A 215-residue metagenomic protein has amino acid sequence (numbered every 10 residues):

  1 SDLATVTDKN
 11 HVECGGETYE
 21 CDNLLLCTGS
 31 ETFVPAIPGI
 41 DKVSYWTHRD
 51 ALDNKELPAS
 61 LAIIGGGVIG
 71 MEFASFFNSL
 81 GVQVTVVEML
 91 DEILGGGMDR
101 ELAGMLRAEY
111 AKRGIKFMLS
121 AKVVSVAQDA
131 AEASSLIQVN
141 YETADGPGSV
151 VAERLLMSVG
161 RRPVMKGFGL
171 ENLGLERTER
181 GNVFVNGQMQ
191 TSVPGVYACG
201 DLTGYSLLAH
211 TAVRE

Functional and structural regions predicted by a protein language model:
S1, T5-T7, H11-V12, G81-G187: A Rossmann-like FAD-binding core segment of flavoenzymes
T7-S44, A59-S60: Glycine/serine-rich phosphate-binding loop and adjoining beta1-alpha1 elements at the start of nucleotide-handling
C21, V34-A36, M71-E72, M165-G167 (+2 more regions): Glycine/Thr-rich phosphate-binding loops of Rossmann-like dinucleotide-binding domains
C21-D22, K42, P58, G81 (+2 more regions): Short, well-ordered alpha-helix to beta-strand connector turns
L26-C27, I63, M157-S158: Redox-cofactor binding/interface segments in oxidoreductases and associated redox assembly factors
S30-E31, D50-L52, L90: Short, acidic/turn-prone active-site loops that include or flank metal/cofactor- and phosphate-binding residues
D41-L57, V150-E215: FAD-site-proximal beta/loop scaffold in flavoenzymes
S44, K55-M89, I93-M98, L208: Rossmann-like NAD(P)H-binding beta-loop-alpha module
